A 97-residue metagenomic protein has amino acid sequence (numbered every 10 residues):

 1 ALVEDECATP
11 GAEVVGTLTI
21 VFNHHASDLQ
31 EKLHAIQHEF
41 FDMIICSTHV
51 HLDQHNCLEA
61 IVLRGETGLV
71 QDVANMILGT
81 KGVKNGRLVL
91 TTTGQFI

Functional and structural regions predicted by a protein language model:
A1-I97: Long, contiguous binding/interaction regions
